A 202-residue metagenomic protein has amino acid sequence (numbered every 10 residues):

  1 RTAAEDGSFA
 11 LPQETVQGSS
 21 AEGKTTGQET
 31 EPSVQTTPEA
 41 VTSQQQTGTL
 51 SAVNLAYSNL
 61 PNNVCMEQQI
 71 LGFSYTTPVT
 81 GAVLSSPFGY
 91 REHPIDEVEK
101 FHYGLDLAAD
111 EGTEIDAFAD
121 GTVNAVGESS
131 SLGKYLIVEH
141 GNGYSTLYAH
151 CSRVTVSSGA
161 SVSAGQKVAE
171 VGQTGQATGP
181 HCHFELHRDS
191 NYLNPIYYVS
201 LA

Functional and structural regions predicted by a protein language model:
R1-T80: Non-catalytic extracellular/periplasmic "stalk" and linker regions immediately N-terminal to catalytic or recognition
T76-A202: Catalytic cores of peptidoglycan-degrading enzymes
